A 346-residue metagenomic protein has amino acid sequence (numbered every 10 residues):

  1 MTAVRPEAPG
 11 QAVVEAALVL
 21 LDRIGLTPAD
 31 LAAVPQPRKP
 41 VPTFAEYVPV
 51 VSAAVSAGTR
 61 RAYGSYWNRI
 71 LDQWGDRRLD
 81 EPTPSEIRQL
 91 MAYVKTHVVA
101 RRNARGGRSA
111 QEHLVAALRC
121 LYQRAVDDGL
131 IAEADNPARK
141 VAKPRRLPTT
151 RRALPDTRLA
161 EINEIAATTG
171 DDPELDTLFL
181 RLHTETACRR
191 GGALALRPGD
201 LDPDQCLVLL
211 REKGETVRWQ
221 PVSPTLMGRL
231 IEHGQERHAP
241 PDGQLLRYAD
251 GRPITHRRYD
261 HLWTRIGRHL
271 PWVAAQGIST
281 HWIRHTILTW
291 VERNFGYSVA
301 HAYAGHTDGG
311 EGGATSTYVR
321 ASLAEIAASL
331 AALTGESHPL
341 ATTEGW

Functional and structural regions predicted by a protein language model:
T2-Q11, E15, V19-D22, L26 (+5 more regions): C-terminal secondary-structure termini that scaffold catalytic or DNA-interacting sites
V48-G58, S65-T150, I165-T168: N-terminal core-binding DNA-recognition domain of tyrosine recombinases/integrases
E112-L114, E133, K140-R190, L194 (+1 more regions): Basic, Lys/Arg- and aromatic-enriched nucleic-acid-binding interface segment
Q123-E133, H183-Q205, S298: Short, charged phosphate-coordinating catalytic segments
K140, T186, A195-I231, G309 (+1 more regions): Conserved tyrosine-mediated DNA breakage-rejoining catalytic core shared by Y-recombinases
A153, R211-E215, Y297, A304-G335: Catalytic-site neighborhood detector that most strongly recognizes the C-terminal catalytic loop/helix of tyrosine
T168-P173, Q220, H238-P241, D260-E311: Short, basic (Lys/Arg/His-rich) helix/loop patches that form interaction surfaces in the mid-to-C-terminal regions
E212-E232, P241-R265: C-terminal catalytic core of Y-nucleophile DNA break-rejoin enzymes
